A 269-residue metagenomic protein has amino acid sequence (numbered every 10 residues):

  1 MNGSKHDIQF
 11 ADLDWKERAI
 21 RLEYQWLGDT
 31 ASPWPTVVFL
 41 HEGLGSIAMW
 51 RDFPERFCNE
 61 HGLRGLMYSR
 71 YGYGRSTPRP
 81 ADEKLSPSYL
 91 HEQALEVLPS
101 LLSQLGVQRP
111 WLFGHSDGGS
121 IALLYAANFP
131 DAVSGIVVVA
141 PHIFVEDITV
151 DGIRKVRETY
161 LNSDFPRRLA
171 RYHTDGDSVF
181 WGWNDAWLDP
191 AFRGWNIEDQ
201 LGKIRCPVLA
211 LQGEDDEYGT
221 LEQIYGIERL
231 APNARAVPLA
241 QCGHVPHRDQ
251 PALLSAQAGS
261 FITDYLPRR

Functional and structural regions predicted by a protein language model:
M1-V38, E60-L63, T263-R269: Alpha/beta-hydrolase fold catalytic core
Q25-R79: Conserved HGGG/HGGXW glycine-rich cap/lid loop of the alpha/beta-hydrolase fold
M67-R109, A256: Active-site loop/oxyanion-hole signature of alpha/beta-hydrolase fold enzymes
Q108-E146: Conserved hydrolase catalytic core segment
W183-Q200: Active-site nucleophile elbow and catalytic-triad environment of alpha/beta-hydrolase enzymes
I204, A210-Q212: Short beta-strand/loop motif that positions the catalytic acidic residue of the alpha/beta-hydrolase fold
E214-G219: Acidic catalytic loop of the alpha/beta-hydrolase fold
R235, A240-R269: Catalytic active-site module of serine/aspartate enzymes centered on a nucleophile-bearing elbow/loop
